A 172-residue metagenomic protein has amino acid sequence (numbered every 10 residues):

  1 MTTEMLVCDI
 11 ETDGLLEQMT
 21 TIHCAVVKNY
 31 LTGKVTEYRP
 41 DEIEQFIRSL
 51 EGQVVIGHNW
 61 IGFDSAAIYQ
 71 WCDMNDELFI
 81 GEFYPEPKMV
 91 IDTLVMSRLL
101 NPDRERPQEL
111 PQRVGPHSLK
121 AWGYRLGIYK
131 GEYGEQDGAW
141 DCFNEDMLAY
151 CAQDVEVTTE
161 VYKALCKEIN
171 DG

Functional and structural regions predicted by a protein language model:
M1-C24: Entry/capping segment at the start of metal-dependent catalytic domains with acidic active-site entry clusters
T2-T3, E51-V54: A general structural motif
L6-V7, R48, T158: RNA/tRNA-interacting regions in translation and RNA-turnover enzymes
L16, V27, G33-P40, V54-D171: Active-site-proximal helix-loop-helix substrate-binding element of RNase H-like nuclease domains
I43-S49: Short amphipathic alpha-helix with an adjacent loop that forms part of the alpha/beta core around
